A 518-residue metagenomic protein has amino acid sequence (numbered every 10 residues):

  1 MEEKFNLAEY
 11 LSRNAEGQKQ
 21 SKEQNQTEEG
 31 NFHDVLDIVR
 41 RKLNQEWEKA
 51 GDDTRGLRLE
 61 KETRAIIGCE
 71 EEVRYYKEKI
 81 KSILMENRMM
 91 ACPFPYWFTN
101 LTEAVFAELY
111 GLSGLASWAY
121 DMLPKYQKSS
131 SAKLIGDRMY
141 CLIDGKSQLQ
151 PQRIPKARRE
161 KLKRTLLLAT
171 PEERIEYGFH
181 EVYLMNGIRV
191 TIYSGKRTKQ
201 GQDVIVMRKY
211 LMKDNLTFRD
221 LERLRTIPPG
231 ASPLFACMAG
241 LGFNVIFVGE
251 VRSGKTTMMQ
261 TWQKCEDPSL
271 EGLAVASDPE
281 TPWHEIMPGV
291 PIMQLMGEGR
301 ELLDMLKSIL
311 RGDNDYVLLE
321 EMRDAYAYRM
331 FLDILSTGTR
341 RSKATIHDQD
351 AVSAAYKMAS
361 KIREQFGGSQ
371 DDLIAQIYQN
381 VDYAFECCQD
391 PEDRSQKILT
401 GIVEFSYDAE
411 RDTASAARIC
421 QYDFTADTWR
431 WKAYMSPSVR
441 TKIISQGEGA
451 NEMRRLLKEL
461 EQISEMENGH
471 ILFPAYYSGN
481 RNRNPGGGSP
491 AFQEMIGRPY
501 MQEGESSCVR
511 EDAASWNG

Functional and structural regions predicted by a protein language model:
M1-E173: N-terminal accessory targeting/assembly segments
K128-L241: P-loop NTP-binding catalytic core
P171-V190, P229-S253, R430-P474: A short, charged
R189, K196-K199, M212, R252-S253 (+5 more regions): Conserved nucleotide-binding/hydrolysis micro-motifs of P-loop NTPases
R219-Q294: Phosphate-binding glycine-rich loops and their immediate beta-loop-alpha structural context
T261-Y378, C387-D390: Switch/coupling sub-region of P-loop NTPases
V381-D382: Conserved beta-strand/loop subsegment of P-loop NTPase cores
R394, I398-G518: NTP-binding/hydrolysis catalytic cores, primarily Walker-type P-loop NTPases
